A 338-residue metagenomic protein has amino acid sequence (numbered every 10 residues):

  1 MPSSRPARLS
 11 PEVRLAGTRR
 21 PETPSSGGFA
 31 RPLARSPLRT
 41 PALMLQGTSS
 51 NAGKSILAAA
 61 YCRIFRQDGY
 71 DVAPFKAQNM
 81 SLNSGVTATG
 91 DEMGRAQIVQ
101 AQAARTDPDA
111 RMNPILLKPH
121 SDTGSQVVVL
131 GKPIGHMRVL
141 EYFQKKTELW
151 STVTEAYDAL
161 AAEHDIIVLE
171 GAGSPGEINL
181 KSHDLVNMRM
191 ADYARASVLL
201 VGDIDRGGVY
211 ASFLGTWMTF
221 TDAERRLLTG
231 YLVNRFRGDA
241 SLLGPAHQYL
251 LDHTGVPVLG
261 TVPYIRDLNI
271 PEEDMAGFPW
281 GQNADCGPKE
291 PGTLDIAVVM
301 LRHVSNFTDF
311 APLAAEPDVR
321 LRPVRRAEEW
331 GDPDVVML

Functional and structural regions predicted by a protein language model:
P2, P32-L338: Flexible phosphate-sensing "switch/lid" loops adjacent to ATP/NTP-binding sites across phosphate-transfer
P2-R31: Compositionally biased, low-complexity flexible segments
